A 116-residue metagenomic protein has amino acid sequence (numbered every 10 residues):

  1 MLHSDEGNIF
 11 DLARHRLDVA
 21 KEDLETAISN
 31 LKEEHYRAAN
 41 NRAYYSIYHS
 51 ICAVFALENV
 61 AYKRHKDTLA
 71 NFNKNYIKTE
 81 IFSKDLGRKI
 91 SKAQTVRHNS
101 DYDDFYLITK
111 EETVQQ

Functional and structural regions predicted by a protein language model:
M1-Q116: Terminal alpha-helical segments
